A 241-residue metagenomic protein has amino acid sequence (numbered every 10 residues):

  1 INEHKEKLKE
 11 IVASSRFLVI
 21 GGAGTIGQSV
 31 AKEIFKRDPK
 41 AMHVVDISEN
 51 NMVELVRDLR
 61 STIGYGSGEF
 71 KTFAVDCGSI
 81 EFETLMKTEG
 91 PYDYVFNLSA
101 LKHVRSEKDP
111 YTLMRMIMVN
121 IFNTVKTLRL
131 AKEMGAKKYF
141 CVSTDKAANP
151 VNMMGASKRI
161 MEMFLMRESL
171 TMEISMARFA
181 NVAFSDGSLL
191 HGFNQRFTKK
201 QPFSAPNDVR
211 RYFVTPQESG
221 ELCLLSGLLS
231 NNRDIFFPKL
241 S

Functional and structural regions predicted by a protein language model:
I1-S15: Flexible, Lys/Arg-rich cytosolic regulatory linkers and terminal tails that connect or flank
A23: Conserved glycine-rich cofactor-binding loop
I26: Hydrophobic/small residue at the entry helix of a nucleotide-binding pocket
S29, E33-V44, R60, C77-I117 (+1 more regions): NAD(P)H-binding glycine-rich loop region in Rossmannoid oxidoreductase-like domains and their noncatalytic homologs
D46-N51: Helix N-cap at the beta1-alpha1 junction of Rossmann-like dinucleotide-binding domains, i.e., the first residues
I63-I80: Rossmann-fold cofactor-recognition segment
N97, L101-R159, R167: Conserved Rossmann-fold NAD(P)-dependent oxidoreductase catalytic core, especially the SDR/UDP-sugar
M153-F236, L240-S241: NAD(P)-dependent short-chain dehydrogenase/reductase
